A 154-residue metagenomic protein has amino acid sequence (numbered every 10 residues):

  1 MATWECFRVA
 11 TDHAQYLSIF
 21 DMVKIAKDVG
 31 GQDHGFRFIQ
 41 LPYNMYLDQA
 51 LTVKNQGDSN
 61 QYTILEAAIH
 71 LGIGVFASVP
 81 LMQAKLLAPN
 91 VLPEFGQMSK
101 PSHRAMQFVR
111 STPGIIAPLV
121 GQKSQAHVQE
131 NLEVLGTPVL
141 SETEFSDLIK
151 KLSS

Functional and structural regions predicted by a protein language model:
M1-S154: Beta/alpha (TIM)-barrel catalytic core signal, keyed to glycine-rich beta->alpha loops juxtaposed to Asp/Glu that bind
